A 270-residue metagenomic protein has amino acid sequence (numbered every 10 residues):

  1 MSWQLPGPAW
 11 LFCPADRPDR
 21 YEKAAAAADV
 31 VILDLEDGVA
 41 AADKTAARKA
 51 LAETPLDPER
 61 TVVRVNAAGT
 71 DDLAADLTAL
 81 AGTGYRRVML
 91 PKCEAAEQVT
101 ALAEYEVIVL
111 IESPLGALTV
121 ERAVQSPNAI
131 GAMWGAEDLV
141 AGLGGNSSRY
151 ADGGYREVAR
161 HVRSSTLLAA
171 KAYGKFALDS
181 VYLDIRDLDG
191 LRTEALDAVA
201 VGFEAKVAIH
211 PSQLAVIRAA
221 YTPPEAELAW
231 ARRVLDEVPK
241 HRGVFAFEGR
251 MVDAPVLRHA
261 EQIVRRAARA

Functional and structural regions predicted by a protein language model:
M1-A270: Expand to "…catalyze enediolate/carbanion chemistry for C-C bond making/breaking, isomerization, decarboxylation
